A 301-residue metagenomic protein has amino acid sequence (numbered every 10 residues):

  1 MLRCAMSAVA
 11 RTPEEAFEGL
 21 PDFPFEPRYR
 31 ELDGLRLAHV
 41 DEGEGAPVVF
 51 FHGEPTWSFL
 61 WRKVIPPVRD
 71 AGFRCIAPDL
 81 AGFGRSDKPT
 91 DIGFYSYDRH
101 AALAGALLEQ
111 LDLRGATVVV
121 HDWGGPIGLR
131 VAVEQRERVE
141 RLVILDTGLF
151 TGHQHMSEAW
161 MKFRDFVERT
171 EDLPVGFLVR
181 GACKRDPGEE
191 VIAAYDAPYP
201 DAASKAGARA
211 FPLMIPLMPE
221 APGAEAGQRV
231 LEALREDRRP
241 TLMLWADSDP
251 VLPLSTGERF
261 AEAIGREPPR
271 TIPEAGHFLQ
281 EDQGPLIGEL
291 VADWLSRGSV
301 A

Functional and structural regions predicted by a protein language model:
S7-E26, L37-V40, F83-V119, W123-T271 (+2 more regions): Flexible "cap/lid" subdomain of the alpha/beta-hydrolase fold that forms the substrate-access gate
R28-L32: Short acidic-hydrophobic surface loop/beta-edge motif
V40-R85: Conserved HGGG/HGGXW glycine-rich cap/lid loop of the alpha/beta-hydrolase fold
H52, H121, H277: Histidine-centered active-site/metal-ligand motif
W57-S58, P126, A275-G276: A short, glycine- and basic residue-enriched loop/turn that sits immediately adjacent to a domain's principal
F59, S255, P285: A conserved mid-protein helix/loop that constitutes part of the nucleotide-sugar donor-binding site
A275-G284, G288: Catalytic histidine-centered segment of alpha/beta-hydrolase-like enzymes
